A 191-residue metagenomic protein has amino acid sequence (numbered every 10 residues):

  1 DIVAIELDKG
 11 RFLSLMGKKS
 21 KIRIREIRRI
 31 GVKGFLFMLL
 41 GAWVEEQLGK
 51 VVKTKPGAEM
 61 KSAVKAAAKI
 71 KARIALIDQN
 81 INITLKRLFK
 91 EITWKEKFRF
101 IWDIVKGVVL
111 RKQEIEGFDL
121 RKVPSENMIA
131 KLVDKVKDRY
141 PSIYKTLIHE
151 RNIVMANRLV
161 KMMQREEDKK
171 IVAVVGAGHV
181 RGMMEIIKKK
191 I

Functional and structural regions predicted by a protein language model:
D1-I191: Compositional signal for N-terminal targeting/processing segments
